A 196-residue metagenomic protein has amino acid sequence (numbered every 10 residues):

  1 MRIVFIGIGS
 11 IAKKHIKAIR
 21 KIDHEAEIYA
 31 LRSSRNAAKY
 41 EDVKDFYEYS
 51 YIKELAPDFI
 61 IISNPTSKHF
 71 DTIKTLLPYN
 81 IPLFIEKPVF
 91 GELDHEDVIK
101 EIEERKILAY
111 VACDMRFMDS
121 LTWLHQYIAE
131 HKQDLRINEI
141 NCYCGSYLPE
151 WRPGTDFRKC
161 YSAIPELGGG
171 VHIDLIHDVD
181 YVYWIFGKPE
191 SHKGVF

Functional and structural regions predicted by a protein language model:
M1-E41: N-terminal Rossmann-like dinucleotide-binding module
I8, S63-N64, C144: Glycine-rich, N-terminal phosphate-binding loop of Rossmann-like dinucleotide-binding domains
K14, A18, F59, D71 (+4 more regions): Alpha-helical elements of Rossmann-like donor-binding domains used by nucleotide-donor carbohydrate transfer enzymes
V43-A56: Short acidic low-complexity segments
D58-F59, E139: Short, Asp-centered acidic motifs that coordinate Mg2+ and/or phosphate in catalytic or ligand-binding sites
F59-T66, F70-R116: Beta-strand-loop-alpha-helix segment that lines the small-molecule cofactor/substrate pocket of alpha/beta enzymes
M118-H192: Predominantly a Rossmann-like dinucleotide-binding segment in NAD(P)-dependent oxidoreductases
V195-F196: Short, solvent-exposed loop/turn elements at beta->coil junctions and helix N-caps that rim active or binding pockets
